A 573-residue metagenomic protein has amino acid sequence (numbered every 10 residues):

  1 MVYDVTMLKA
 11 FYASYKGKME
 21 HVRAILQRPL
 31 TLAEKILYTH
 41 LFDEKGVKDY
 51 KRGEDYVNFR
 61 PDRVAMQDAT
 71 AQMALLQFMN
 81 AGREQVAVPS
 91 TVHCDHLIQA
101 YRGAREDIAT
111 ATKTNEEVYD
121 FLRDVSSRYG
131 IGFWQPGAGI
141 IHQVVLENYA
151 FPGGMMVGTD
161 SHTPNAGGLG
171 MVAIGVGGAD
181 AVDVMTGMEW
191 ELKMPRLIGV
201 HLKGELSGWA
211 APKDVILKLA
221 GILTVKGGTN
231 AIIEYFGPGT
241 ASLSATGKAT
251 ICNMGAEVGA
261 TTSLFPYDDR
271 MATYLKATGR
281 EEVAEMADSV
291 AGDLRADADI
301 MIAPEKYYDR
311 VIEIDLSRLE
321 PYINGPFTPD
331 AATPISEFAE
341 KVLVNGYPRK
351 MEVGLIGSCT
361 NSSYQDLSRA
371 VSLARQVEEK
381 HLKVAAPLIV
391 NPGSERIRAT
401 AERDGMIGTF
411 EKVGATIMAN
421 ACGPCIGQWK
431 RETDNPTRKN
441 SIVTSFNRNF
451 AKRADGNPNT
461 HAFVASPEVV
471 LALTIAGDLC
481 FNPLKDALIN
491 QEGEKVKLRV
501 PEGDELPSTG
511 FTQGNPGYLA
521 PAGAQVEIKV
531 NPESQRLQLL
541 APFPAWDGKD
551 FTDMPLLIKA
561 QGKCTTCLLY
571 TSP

Functional and structural regions predicted by a protein language model:
L8, Y15, Q27-K193: Long, structured ligand/cofactor-binding scaffold of large enzymes
K16, I36-Y38, F42, D288-R295 (+3 more regions): Flexible inter-domain linker/hinge segments
R28, A81-Q85, S127-G132, T224-K226 (+4 more regions): Secondary-structure transition/capping motifs at alpha-helix termini and the adjoining loop/turn into the next element
F78-E84, V118-S126, A179-L192, P212-K226 (+3 more regions): Structured alpha-helical segments in the cores of large, soluble enzyme domains
K113, R123, Q135, I140-M155 (+6 more regions): Accessory "access/gating" subregions that flank catalytic or transport cores
T159-E282, Q428-T512: Mobile "lid/hinge" segments at catalytic clefts and subdomain interfaces of large enzymes
Y570-P573: Conserved small/polar residues in nucleotide/adenosyl-binding loops
